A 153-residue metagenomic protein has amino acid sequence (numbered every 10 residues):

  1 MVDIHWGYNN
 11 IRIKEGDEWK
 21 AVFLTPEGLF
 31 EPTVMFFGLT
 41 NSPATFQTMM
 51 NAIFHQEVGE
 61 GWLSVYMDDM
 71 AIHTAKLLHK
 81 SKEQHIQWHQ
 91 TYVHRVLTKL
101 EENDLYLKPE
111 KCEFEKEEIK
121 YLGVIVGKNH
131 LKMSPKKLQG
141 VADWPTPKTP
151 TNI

Functional and structural regions predicted by a protein language model:
M1-I153: Retroelement reverse transcriptase polymerase core
